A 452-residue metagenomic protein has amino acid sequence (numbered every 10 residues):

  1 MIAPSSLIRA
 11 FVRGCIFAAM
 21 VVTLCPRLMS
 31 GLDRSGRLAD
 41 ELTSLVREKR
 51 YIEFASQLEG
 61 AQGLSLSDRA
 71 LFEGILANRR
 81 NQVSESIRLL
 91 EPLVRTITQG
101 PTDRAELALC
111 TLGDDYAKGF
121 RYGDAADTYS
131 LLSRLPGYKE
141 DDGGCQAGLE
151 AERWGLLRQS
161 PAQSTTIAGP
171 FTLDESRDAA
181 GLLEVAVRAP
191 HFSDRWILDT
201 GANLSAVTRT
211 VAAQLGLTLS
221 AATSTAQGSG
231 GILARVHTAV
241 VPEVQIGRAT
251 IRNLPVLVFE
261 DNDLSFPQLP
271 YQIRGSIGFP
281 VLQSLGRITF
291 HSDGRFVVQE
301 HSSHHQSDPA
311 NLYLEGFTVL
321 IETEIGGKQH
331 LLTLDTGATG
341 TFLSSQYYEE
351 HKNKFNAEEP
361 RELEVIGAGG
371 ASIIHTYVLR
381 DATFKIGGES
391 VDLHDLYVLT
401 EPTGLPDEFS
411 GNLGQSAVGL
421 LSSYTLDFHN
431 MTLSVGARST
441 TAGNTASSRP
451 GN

Functional and structural regions predicted by a protein language model:
M1-I2, L24, S448: Selective for proline/serine-rich intrinsically disordered segments in cytosolic/nuclear regulatory regions
A3-C15: Bacterial N-terminal signal peptides that target proteins for export
G14-T23: Bacterial N-terminal signal peptides
L28-N452: Pepsin/retropepsin-fold aspartyl endopeptidases
